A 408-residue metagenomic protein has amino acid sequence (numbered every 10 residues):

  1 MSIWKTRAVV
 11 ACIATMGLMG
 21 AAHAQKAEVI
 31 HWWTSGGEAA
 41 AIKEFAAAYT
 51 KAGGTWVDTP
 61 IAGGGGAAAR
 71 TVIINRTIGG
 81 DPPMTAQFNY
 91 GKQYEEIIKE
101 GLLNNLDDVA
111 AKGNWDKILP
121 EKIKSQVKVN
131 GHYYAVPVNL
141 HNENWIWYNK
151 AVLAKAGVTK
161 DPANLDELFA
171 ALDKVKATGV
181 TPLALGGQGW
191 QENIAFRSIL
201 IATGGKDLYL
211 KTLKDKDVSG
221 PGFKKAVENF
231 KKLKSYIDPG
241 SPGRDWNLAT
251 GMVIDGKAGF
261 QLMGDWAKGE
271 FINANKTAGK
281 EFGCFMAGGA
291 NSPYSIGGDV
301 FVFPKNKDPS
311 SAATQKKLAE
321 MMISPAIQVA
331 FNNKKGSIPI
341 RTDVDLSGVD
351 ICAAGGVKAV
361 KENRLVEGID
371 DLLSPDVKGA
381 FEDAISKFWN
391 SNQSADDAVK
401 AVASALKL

Functional and structural regions predicted by a protein language model:
V10-A11, A22-E95, K99-E100, K112-N114 (+7 more regions): Conserved N-terminal structural module of periplasmic/extracytoplasmic solute-binding proteins
Q25, A47, K51-A52, A156 (+5 more regions): Extracytoplasmic/periplasmic substrate-recognition and gating elements
K26, A48-K51, I78, A154 (+1 more regions): Conserved C-terminal helix/tail region of periplasmic/extracytoplasmic solute-binding proteins
N75-R76, P83-M84, W115-A151, T181-P182 (+3 more regions): A structural signal for short loop-to-beta-strand junctions that line the ligand-binding cleft of periplasmic/secreted
N89-E143, F169, A195: Hinge/lid segment of periplasmic solute-binding proteins
L102-L103, D108-A110, W266-N273, D299-P375: Mature extracytoplasmic/periplasmic domains
N130-V138, N144, F169-D215, A258: Extracytoplasmic/periplasmic solute-binding protein
L172-K174, L213-P242: Glycine-centered hinge/linker elements that transmit conformational signals in sensory and ligand-binding systems
